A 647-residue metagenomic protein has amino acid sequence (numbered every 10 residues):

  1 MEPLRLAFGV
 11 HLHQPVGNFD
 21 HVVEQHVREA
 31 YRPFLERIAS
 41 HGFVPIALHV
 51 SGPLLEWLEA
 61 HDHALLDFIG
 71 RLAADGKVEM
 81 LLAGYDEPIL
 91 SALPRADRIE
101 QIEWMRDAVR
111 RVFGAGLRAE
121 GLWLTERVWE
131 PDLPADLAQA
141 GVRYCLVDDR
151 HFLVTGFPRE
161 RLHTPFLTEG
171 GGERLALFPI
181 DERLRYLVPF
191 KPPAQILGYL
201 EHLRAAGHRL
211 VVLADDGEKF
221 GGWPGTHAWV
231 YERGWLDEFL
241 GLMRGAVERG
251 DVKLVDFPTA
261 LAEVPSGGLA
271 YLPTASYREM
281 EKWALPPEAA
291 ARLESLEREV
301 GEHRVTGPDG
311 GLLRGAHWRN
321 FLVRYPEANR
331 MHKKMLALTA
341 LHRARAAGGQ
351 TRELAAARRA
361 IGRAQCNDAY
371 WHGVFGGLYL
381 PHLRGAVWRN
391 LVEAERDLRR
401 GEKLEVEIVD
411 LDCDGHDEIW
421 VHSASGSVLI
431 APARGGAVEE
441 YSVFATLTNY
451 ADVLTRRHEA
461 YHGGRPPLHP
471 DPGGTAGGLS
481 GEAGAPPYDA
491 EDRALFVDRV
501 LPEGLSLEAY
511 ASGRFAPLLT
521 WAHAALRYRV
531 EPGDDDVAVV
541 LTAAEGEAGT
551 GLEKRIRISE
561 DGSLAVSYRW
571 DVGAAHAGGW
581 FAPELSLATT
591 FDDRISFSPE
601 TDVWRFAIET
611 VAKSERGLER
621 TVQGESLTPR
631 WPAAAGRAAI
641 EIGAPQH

Functional and structural regions predicted by a protein language model:
E2-R32, A39-H41, L162-L167, G171-L175 (+7 more regions): Active-site and substrate-binding clefts of carbohydrate-active enzymes
P3-R95, E100-R106, R118-L124, R143-D149 (+1 more regions): Short, well-structured secondary-structure segments
E24-R28, A96, E100-E103, A424-E531: Acidic-aromatic substrate-binding/catalytic surfaces of carbohydrate-active enzymes
R32-F34, A60-A73, V154-G170, A194-H202: Alpha-helical scaffolding within the catalytic cores of extracellular/periplasmic polymer-degrading hydrolases
I89, V147-F157, R161, F178-K191 (+2 more regions): Positively charged, amphipathic and often flexible ligand-engagement surfaces
Q101-E160, K219-F239: Catalytic domains of cell-wall/extracellular-matrix polysaccharide-remodeling enzymes, centered on de-N-acetylation
E405, D410, L518-E553, E560-S567 (+2 more regions): Beta-strand-rich recognition/accessory modules
G435, E440-T446, T455-E459, E547-T550 (+1 more regions): Acidic (Asp/Glu-rich), glycine- and aromatic
